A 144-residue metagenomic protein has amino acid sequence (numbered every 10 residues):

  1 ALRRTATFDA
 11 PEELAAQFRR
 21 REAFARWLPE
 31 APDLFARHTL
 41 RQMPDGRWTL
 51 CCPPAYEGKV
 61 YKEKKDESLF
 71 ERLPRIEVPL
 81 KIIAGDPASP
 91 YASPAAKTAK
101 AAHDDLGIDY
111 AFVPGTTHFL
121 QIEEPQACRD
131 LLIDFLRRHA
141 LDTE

Functional and structural regions predicted by a protein language model:
A1, T5-P90: Alpha/beta-hydrolase
Q17, F119, F135: Short alpha-helical functional segments enriched in proximate histidine and acidic residues
G46, T143-E144: Core catalytic loop region at the nicotinamide-binding pocket of NAD(P)H-dependent oxidoreductases
K65, A92-A96, E124: Residues at alpha-helix caps and immediate loop-helix transition turns in enzyme cores, especially N- and C-cap
P74, Q126, D130-I133: Amphipathic, non-transmembrane alpha-helical secondary structure
P74-T116: Conserved loop-alpha-helix segment in the C-terminal half of the alpha/beta-hydrolase fold that carries the catalytic
V113-P125, R129: Catalytic histidine-centered segment of alpha/beta-hydrolase-like enzymes
L131-D142: C-terminal alpha-helix
